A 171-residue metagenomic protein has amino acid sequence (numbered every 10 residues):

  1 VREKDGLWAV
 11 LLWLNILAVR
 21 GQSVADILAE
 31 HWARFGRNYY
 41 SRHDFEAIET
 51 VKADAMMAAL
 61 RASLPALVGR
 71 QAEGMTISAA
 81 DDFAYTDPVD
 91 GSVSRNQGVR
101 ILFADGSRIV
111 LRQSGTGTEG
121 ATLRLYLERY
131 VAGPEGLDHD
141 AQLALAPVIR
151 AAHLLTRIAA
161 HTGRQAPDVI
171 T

Functional and structural regions predicted by a protein language model:
V1-R124, G133-P134, A141-L145, R150-A151 (+1 more regions): Phosphate-binding and adjacent anionic-ligand microenvironments
R129: Substrate-recognition/cap regions that form aromatic- and gly/pro-loop-enriched pockets for small-molecule ligands
